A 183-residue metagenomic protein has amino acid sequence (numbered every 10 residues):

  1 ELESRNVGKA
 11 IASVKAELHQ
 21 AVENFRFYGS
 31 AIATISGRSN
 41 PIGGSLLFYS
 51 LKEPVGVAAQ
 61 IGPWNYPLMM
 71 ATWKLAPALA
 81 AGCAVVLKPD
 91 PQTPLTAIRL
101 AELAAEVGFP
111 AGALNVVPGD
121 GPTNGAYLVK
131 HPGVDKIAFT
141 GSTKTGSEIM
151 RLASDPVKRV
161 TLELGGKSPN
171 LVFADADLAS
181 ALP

Functional and structural regions predicted by a protein language model:
E1-L46: N-terminal Rossmann-like NAD(P)+-binding subdomain of aldehyde/semialdehyde dehydrogenases
E3, F25, G82, L114 (+2 more regions): Residue-level signal for inorganic ion chemistry
F25, A97-L100, L128, I149 (+2 more regions): Hydrophobic packing residues within well-ordered alpha-helices of enzyme cores
R38-A111, D135, V157, A179: Conserved small-residue-rich beta-alpha loop and adjacent elements that most often cradle the phosphate/pyrophosphate
L47-F48, N115-A138: A structured beta-alpha segment of the ubiquitous adenosine-cofactor-binding alpha/beta core
L75-A76, G125, G146: Generic hydrophobic/aromatic pocket-lining and core-packing "Φ" positions
C83, K88-D90, P118, T140 (+1 more regions): Short beta->alpha connector loops at strand-helix junctions that form conserved, small/polar/Pro-enriched
K136, K144-P183: ALDH superfamily catalytic-core signature
